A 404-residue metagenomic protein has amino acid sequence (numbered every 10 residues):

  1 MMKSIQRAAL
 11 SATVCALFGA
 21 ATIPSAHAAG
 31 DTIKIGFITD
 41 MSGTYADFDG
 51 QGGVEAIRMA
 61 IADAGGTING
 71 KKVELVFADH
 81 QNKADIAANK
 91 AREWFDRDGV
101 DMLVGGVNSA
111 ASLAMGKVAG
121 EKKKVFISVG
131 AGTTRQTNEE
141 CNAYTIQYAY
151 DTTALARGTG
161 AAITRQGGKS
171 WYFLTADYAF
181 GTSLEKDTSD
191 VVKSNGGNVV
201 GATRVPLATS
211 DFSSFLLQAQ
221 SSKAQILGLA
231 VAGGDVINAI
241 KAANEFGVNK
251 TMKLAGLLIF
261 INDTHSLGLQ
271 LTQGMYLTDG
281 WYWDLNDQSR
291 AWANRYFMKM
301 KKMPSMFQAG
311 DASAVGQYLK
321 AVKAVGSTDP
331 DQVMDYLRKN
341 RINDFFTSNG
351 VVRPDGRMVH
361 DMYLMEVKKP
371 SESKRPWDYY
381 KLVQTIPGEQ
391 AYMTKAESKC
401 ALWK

Functional and structural regions predicted by a protein language model:
M2-S4, A8, T13, A28-K404: Extracytosolic ligand-binding ectodomains
A16-H27: C-terminal segment of classical bacterial N-terminal signal peptides
